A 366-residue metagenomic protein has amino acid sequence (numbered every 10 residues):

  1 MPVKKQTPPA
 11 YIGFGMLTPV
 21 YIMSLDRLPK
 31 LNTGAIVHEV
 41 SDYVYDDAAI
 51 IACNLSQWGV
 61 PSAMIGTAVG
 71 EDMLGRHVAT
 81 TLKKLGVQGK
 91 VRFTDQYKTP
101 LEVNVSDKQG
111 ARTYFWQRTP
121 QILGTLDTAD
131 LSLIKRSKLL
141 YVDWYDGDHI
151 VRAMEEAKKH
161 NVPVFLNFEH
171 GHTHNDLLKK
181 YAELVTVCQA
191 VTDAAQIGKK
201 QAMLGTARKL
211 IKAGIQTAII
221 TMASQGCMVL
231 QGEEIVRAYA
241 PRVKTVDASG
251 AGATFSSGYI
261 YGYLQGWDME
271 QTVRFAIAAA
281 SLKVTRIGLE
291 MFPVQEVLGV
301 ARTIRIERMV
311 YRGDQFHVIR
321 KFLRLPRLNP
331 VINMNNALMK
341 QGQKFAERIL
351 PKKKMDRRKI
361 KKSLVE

Functional and structural regions predicted by a protein language model:
M1-L31, S41-Y43, R320: Positively charged, low-complexity intrinsically disordered leader regions
P2-I12, M203-E366: Conserved phosphate-binding/catalytic region of the ribokinase-like
T7-P8, L31-V37, Q57-K138, V300-L364: Conserved N-terminal subdomain of the carbohydrate kinase-like
T33-V44, V246: A short acidic, glycine-rich active-site loop that binds or catalyzes chemistry on phosphate/adenosine moieties
A52-P61, G262-Q265: Alpha-helix C-terminal capping segments
I122-D130, D148-H149, N167-D176: Active-site glycine-rich loop that binds ribose-phosphate moieties when present
K135, V151-V162: Glycosyltransferases and closely related glycan-assembly transferases that use nucleotide-activated donors
K158-R237: Conserved phosphate/ATP/ADP-binding segment of small-molecule kinases
